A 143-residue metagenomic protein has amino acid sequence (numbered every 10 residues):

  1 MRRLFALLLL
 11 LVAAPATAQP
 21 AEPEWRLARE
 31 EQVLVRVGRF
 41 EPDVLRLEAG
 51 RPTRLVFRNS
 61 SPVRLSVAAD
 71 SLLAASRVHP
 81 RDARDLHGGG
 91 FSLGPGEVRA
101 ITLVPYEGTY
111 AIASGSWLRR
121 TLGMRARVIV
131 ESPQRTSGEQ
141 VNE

Functional and structural regions predicted by a protein language model:
M1-R3: Positively charged n-region of N-terminal signal peptides that target proteins for export
F5-L9: Sec-dependent signal peptide hydrophobic core
A13-P15: N-terminal signal peptide c-region/cleavage motif recognized by signal peptidases
Q19-L27, R39, G88-E143: Extracellular/periplasmic metallocenter environments
E22-T53: N-terminal edge beta-strand
D43-V67, V98-Y110: Beta-strand cores of secreted/periplasmic/IMS beta-sandwich domains, seen most often in copper-related folds
A69-S71: Conserved aromatic beta-strand anchor motif in extracellular beta-sandwich/beta-rich domains
L73-D82, T136: Short aromatic-acidic-glycine turn motif
